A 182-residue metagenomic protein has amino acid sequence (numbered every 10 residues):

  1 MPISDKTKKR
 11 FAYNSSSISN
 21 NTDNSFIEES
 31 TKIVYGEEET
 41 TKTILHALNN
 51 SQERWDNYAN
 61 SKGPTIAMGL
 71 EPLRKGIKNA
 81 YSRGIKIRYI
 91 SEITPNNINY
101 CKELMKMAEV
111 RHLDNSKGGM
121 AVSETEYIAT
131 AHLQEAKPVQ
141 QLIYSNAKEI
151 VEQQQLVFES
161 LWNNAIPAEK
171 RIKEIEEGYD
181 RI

Functional and structural regions predicted by a protein language model:
M1-S30, T41, G63-I182: PLD/PLD-like phosphodiesterase catalytic module centered on the HKD motif
T31-Y35: Short amphipathic
G36-T43: A short, well-structured juxtamembrane/interface segment
L45-R54, I182: Secondary-structure "cap/kink" motif recognition
E53-A59, I87-Y89: A short, Trp-centered hydrophobic/proline-enriched beta-strand micro-motif
